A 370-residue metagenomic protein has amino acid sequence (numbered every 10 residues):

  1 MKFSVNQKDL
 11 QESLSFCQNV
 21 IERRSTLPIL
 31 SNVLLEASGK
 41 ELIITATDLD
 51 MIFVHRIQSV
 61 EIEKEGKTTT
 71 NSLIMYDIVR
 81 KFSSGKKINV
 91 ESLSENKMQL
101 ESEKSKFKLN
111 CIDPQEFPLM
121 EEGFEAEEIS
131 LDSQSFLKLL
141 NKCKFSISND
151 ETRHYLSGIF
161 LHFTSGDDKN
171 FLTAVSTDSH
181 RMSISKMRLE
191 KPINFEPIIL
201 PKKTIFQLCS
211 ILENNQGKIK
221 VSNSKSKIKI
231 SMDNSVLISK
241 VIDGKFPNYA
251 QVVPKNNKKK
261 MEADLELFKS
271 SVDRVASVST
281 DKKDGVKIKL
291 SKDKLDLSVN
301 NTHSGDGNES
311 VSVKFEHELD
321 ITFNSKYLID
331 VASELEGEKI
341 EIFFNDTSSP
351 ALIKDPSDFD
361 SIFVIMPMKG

Functional and structural regions predicted by a protein language model:
M1-G370: Structural preference for solvent-exposed beta-strand-turn elements and adjacent flexible terminal/loop segments within
